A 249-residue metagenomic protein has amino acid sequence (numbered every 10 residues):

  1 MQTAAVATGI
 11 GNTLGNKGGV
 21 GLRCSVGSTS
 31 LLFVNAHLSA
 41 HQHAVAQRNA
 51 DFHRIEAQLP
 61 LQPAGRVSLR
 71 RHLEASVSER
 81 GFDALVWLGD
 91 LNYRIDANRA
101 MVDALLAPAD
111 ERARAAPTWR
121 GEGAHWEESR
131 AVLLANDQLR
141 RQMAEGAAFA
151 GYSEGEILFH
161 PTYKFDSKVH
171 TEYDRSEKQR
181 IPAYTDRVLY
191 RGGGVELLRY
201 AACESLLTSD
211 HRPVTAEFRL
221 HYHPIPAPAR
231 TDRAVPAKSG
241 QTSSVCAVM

Functional and structural regions predicted by a protein language model:
M1-T8: Eukaryotic helix-linker segments that join adjacent hydrophobic helices
Q2, T13, C24-V26, V34-M249: Catalytic lobes of large eukaryotic enzymes
G18-R23: Short, surface-exposed beta-strand/loop micro-motifs that present aromatic residues
